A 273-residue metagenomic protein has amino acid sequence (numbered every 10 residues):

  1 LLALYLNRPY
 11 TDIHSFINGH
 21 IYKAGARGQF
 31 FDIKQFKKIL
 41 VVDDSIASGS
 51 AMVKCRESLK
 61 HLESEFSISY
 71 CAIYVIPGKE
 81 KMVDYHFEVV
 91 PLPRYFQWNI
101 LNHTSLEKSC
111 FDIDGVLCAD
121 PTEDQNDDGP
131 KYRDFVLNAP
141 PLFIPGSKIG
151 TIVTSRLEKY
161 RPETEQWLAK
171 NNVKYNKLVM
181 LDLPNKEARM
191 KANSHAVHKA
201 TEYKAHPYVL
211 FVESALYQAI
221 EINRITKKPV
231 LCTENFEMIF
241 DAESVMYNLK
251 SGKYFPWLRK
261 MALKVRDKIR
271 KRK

Functional and structural regions predicted by a protein language model:
L1-I113, C118-A139, P162, Q166 (+3 more regions): PRPP-associated nucleotide enzymes
R8-S15, I68, K174-M180, K228-E237: Short hydrophobic/aromatic-enriched beta-strand-loop microsegments
H14-H20, Y74, D182-N185, E234-F240: Short, acidic/turn-prone active-site loops that include or flank metal/cofactor- and phosphate-binding residues
L40-D43, T151-S155, L210-S214: Acidic beta-strand-to-loop metal/phosphate-binding motif
C71-P77, H206-L249: Acidic, Mg2+-coordinating phosphoryl-transfer loop and its flanking beta/alpha structural elements, shared across
F143-E165, V179: Substrate-recognition element of Asp-dependent hydrolases with the DxDx(T/V) motif
R161-Y208: Substrate-recognition "cap/lid" segment bordering the active-site pocket of phosphatases
D241-K273: Membrane-proximal basic amphipathic "stem/tether" segments
